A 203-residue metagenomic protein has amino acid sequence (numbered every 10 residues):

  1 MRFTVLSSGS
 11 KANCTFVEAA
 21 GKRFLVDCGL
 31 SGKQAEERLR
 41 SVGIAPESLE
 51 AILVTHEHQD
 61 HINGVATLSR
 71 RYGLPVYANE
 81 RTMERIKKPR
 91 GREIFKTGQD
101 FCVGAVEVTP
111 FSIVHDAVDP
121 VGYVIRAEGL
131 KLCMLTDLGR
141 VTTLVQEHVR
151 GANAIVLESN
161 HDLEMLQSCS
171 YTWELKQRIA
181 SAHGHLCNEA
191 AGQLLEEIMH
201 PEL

Functional and structural regions predicted by a protein language model:
M1-V42, V121-T136, A154: Conserved beta-strand hairpin/beta-sheet module of binuclear metal-dependent hydrolase folds, prominently
V5-T15, T55-V65, S69-R70, M83-R85 (+2 more regions): Structured catalytic core of nucleotide-sugar glycosyltransferases
V26-G29, L49-E57, Y77-E80, C133-T136 (+1 more regions): Active-site neighborhood of phospho(di)ester-bond hydrolases with catalytic His/Asp-centered motifs
K33-A78: Active-site metal-binding motif and surrounding structural segment of the metallo-beta-lactamase
L49, P89, A152-N153: Short, well-ordered alpha-helix to beta-strand connector turns
A78-L130: Metallo-beta-lactamase
F101, A105-V108, V114-H115, E128-L132 (+2 more regions): Conserved catalytic scaffold of divalent metal-dependent phosphoesterases
T143-L203: Cap/insert and terminal regions of metallo-dependent hydrolase folds
